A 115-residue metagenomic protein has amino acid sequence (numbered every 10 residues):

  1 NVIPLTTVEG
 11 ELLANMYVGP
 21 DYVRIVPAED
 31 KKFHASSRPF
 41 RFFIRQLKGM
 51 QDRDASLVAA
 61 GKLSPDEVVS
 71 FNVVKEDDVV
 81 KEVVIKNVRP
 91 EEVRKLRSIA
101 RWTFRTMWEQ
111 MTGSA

Functional and structural regions predicted by a protein language model:
I3-A115: Long mid-to-C-terminal scaffolding/interaction modules that assemble large complexes
